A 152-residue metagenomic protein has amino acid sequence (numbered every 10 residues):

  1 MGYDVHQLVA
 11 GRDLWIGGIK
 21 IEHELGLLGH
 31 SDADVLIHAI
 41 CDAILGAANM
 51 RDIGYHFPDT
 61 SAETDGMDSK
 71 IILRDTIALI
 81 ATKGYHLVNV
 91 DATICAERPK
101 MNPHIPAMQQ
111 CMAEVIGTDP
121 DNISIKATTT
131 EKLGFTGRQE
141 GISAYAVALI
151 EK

Functional and structural regions predicted by a protein language model:
M1-P106, V115-I116: RNase III-family endoribonuclease catalytic core
I105-Q109, Q139: Short, low-complexity, polybasic intrinsically disordered segments
M112: Glycine-rich, mobile lid/loop segments that gate access to catalytic sites or pores
D119-N122: Short acidic capping loops at alpha-helix termini that bridge into adjacent secondary structure
I125-T129: Pyridoxal 5′-phosphate
K132-G134: Short acidic, Gly/Pro-enriched loop/turn segments at secondary-structure junctions
T136-K152: C-terminal edge-of-domain segments
